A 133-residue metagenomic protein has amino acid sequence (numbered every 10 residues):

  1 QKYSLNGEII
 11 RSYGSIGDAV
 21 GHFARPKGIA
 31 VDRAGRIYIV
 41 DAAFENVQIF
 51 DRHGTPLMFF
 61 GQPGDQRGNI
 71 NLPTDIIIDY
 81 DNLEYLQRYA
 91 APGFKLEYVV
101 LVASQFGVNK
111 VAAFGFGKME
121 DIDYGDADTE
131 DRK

Functional and structural regions predicted by a protein language model:
Q1-K133: Eukaryotic scaffold repeat domains enriched in small/polar residues
